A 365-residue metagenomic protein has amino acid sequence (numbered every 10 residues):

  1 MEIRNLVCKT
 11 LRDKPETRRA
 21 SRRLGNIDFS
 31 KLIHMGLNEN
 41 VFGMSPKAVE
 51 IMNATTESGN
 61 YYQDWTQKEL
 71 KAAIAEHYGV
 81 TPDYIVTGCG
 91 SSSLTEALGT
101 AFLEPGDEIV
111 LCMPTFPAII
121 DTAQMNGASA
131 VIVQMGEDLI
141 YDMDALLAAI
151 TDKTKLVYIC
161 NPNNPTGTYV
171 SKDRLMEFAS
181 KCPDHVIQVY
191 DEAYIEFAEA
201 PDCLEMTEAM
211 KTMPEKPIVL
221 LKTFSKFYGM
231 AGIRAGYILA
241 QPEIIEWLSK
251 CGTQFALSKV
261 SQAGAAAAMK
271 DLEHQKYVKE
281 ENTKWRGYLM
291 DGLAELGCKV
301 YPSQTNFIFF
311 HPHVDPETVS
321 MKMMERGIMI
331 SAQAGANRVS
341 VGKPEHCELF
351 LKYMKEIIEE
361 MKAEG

Functional and structural regions predicted by a protein language model:
M1-Y61: N-terminal "arm"/small-domain region of PLP-dependent enzymes with the aminotransferase-like
E50-C89: Conserved N-terminal alpha-helix of the aminotransferase class I/II PLP-enzyme fold
K68, P82-G106, G236: Conserved beta-loop-alpha segment that forms the PLP phosphate-binding cup at the N-terminus of a helix
A101-K155, I159: PLP-dependent aminotransferase-like
Q124, M143-D152, P165-Q188, E192-F227: Active-site pre-lysine segment of PLP-dependent enzymes
D173, M321-G365: PLP-dependent enzyme catalytic core of the Aspartate aminotransferase-like
P217-Y301: PLP-dependent aminotransferase class I/II
T283, D291-R326, V341: Conserved PLP-binding catalytic core of the aspartate aminotransferase-like
